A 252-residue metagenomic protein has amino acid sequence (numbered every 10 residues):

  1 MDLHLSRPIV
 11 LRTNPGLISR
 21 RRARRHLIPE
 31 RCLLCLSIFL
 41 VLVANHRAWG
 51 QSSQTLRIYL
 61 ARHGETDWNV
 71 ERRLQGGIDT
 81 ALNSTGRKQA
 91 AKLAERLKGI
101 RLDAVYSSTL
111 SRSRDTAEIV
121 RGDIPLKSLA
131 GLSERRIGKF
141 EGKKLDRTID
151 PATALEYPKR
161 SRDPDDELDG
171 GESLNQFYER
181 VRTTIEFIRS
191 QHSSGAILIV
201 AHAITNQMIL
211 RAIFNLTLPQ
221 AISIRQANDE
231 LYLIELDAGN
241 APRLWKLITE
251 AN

Functional and structural regions predicted by a protein language model:
L5, L11-T13, S19-L34: Bacterial N-terminal signal peptides that target proteins for export
L33-V43: Bacterial N-terminal signal peptides
A48-L56, R135-R147, S190, G195 (+1 more regions): Acidic, low-complexity terminal tails and accessory targeting/binding regions of phosphate-metabolizing enzymes
S53-T55, A91-E156: Phosphate-coordination/substrate-recognition cap region in phosphate-metabolizing enzymes
I58, I188, G195-A203: Generic beta-sheet signal
E65-T116, D169-R182: Loop-to-helix element that buttresses phosphate recognition and phosphoryl-transfer chemistry
S108-L110, G131, V181, V200-I204: Short, well-ordered beta-to-alpha junction loops that form the rim of enzyme active sites and present histidine/acidic
L155-Q176: Short glycine/proline- and acidic residue-enriched helix-loop micro-motifs that form flexible lids or anion-recognition
